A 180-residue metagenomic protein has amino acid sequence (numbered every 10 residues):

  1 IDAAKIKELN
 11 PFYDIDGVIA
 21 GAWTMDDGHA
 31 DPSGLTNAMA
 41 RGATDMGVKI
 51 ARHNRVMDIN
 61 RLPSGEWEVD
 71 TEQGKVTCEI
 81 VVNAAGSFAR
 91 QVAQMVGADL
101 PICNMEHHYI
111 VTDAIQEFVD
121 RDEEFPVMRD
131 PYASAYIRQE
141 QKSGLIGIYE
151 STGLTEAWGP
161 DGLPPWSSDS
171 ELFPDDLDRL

Functional and structural regions predicted by a protein language model:
I1-N10, W23-T24: Conserved N-terminal/central alpha/beta ligand/cofactor-binding core
P11, T44-K49, R61, Q94-A98 (+1 more regions): Generic secondary-structure signature for well-ordered alpha-helical cores
A22-I80, F88: Helical element adjacent to the flavin cofactor pocket in flavoenzyme catalytic cores
E66, K75, Y109, S134 (+1 more regions): Structural motif
T71, K75-V127: Central helical "cap/lid" subdomain
A98-P101, I115-L180: Active-site lid/adjacent beta-loop-alpha segment flanking the redox-cofactor pocket in flavoenzymes
